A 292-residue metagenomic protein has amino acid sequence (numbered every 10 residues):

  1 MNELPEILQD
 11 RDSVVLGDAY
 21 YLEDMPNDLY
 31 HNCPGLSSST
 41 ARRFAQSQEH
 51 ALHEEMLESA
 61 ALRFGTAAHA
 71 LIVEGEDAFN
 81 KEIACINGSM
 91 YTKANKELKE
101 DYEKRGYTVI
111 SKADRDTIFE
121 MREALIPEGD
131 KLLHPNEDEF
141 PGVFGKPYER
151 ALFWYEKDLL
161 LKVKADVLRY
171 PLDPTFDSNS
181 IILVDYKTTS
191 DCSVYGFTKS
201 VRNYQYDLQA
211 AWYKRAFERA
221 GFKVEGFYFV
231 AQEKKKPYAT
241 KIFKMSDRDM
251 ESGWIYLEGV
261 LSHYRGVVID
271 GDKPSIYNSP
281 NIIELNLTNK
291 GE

Functional and structural regions predicted by a protein language model:
M1-K162: Metal-dependent nuclease catalytic cores that hydrolyze phosphodiester bonds in DNA/RNA, characterized by
L4, R115, R202-D207, W212-E292: Metal-dependent nuclease catalytic regions and adjoining charged, substrate-binding loops involved in nucleic-acid end
Q46-E49, S190-C192, K235-A239: Short acidic (Asp/Glu) and glycine-rich catalytic loops that position anionic groups and cofactors
H53-E54, V194-K199, I242: Glycine- and acidic
E54-L62, T66, K199-D207, D247: Short, charged/polar micro-motifs that form catalytic or ligand-binding hotspots
I72-E76, T188-D191, E218, F222 (+1 more regions): Hydrophobic/aromatic-lined pockets within catalytic cores
K157-D158, D173-S180, G221-K223: Short, solvent-exposed loop/turn segments that connect beta-strands within catalytic domains and beta-strand-rich
V163-F197: Conserved catalytic cores of phosphodiester-cleaving nucleases, focusing on short active-site segments
